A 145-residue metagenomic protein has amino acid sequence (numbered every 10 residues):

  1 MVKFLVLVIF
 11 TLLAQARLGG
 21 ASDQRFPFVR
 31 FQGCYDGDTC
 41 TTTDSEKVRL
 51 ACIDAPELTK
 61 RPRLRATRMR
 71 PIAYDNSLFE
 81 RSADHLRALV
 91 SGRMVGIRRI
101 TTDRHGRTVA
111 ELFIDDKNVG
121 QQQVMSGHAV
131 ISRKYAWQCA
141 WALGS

Functional and structural regions predicted by a protein language model:
V2-S145: Small beta-barrel nucleic-acid-binding modules, primarily SNase/OB-fold domains and secondarily Tudor-like barrels
